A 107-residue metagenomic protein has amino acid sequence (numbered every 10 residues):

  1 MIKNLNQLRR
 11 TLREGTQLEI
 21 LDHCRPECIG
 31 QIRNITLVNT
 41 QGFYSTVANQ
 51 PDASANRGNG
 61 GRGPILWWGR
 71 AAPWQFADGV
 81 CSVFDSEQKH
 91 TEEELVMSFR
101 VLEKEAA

Functional and structural regions predicted by a protein language model:
M1-E14: Mixed-charge, Lys/Arg-rich low-complexity intrinsically disordered regions
R10-T11, N34-L37, A72-Q75, Q88: Short, exposed beta-strand/loop patches in secreted or surface proteins that constitute
R13-D22: Tryptophan-anchored aromatic micro-motifs
I20, I32-I35, R70, V101: A structural signal for short, hydrophobic beta-strand segments that form beta-sheets in beta-rich/all-beta domains
H23-E27: Short, charged beta-turn/beta-strand-edge "cap" motif at the junction between a beta-strand and an adjacent loop
C28-T40: Short beta-strand-centered aromatic/proline hotspots
Q41-N49: Short, solvent-exposed secondary-structure boundary/capping segments
Q50-A107: Intrinsically disordered, low-complexity, charged/polar segments
